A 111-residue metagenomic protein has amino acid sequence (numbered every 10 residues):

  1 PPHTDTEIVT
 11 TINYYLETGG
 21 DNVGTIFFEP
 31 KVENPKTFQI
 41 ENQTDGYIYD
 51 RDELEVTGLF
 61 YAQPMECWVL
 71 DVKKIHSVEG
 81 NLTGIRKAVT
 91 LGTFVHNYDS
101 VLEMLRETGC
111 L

Functional and structural regions predicted by a protein language model:
P1-C67: Catalytic core of non-heme Fe(II) oxygenases with the double-stranded beta-helix
N42-L111: Catalytic core of Fe(II)/2-oxoglutarate
